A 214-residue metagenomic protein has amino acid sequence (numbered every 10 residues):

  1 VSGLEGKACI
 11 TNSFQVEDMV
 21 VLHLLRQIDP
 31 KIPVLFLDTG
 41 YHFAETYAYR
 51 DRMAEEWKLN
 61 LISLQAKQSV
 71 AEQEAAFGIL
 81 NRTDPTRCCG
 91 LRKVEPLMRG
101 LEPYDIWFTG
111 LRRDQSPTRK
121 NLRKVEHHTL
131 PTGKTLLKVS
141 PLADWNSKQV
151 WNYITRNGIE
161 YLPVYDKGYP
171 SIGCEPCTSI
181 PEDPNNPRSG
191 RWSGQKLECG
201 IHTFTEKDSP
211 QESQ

Functional and structural regions predicted by a protein language model:
V1-Q214: Nucleotide-activated chemistry modules centered on ATP-dependent adenylation/adenylyltransferase
